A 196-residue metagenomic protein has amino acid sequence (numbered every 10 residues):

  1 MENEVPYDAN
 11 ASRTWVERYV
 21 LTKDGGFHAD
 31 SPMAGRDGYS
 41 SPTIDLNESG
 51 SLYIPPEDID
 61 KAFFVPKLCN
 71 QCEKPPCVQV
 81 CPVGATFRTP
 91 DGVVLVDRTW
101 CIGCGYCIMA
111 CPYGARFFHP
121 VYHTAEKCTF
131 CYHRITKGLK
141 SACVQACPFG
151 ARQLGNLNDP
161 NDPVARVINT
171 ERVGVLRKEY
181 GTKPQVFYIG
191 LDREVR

Functional and structural regions predicted by a protein language model:
M1-R196: Non-ligating segments of multi-cofactor redox enzymes
